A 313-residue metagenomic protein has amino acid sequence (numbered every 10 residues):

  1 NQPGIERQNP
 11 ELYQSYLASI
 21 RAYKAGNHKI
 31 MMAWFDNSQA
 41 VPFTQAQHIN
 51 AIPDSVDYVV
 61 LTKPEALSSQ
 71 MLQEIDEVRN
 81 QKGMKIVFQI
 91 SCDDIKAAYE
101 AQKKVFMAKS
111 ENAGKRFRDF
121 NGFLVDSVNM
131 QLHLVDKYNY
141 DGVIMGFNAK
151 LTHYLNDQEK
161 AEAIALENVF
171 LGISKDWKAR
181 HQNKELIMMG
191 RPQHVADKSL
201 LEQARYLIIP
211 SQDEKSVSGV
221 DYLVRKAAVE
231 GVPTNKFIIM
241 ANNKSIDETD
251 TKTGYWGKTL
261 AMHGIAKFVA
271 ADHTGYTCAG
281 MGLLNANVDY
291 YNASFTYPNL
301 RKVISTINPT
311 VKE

Functional and structural regions predicted by a protein language model:
N1-G26: Bacterial Sec-dependent N-terminal signal peptides
G4-Q8, L12, H48, E162 (+2 more regions): Non-membrane alpha-helical secondary structure
Q8, L12-S15, F123-S127, A165 (+2 more regions): Soluble or luminal CAZymes and related metallo-dependent hydrolases
L17, M32, V125, Y297-S305: Generic detector of well-ordered alpha-helical segments enriched in charged/polar residues, highlighting helical
S19-I20, H48, V269: Generic recognition of flexible, low-complexity loop/linker segments
N27-L223, T234-N243, D247-D250, C278 (+1 more regions): Chitinase-like catalytic core of GlcNAc-active glycosidases
V229: A conserved mid-domain beta-alpha-beta active-site/ligand-binding segment of alpha/beta enzyme cores
N235-E313: Substrate-binding cleft of secreted/luminal carbohydrate-active enzymes
